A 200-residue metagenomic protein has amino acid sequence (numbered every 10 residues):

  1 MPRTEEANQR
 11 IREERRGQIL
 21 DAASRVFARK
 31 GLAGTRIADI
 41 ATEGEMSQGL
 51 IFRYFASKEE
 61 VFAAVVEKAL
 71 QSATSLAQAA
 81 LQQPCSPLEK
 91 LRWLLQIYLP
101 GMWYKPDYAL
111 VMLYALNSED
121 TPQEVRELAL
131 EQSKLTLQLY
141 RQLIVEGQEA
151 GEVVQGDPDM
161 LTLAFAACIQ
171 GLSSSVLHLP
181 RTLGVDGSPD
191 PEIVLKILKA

Functional and structural regions predicted by a protein language model:
M1-E14: N-terminal intrinsically disordered/low-complexity leader segments
R15-A23, I40, V65-A69, A73 (+1 more regions): Generic hydrophobic, amphipathic alpha-helix propensity
Q18, V26-E60, A64: Helix-turn-helix
R29-A33, Q83-P84, K105, A150: Short coil/turn segments at alpha/beta junctions that flank glycine-rich nucleotide-binding fingerprints
A64, Q78-D107, L161-F165, S188: Hydrophobic alpha-helical connector segments
Q82-P84, P122-Q123, K134-L161, A200: Hydrophobic alpha-helical bundle segments that form small-molecule/ligand-binding pockets
L99-L139: Short secondary-structure transition hinges
A109-L113, Q123-R126, L130, Q148-V194: Hydrophobic/aromatic-rich alpha-helical bundle segments in the mid-to-C-terminal region
